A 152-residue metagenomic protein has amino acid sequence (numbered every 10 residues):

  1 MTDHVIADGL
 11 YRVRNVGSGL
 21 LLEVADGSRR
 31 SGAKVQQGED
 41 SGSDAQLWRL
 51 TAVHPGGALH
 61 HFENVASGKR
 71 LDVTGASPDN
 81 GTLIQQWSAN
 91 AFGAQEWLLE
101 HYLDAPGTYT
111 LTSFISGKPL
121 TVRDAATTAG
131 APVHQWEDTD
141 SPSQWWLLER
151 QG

Functional and structural regions predicted by a protein language model:
M1-R29, L47-P78, E96-T127, L147-G152: Extracellular glycan-recognition/adhesion modules and their associated mucin-like linkers
R30-D44, G81-N90, Q135-S141: Surface-exposed turn/loop modules enriched in turn-prone residues
F92-A94: Beta-loop motif signature
T128-Q135: Low-complexity, intrinsically disordered Gly/Pro/Thr-rich segments
